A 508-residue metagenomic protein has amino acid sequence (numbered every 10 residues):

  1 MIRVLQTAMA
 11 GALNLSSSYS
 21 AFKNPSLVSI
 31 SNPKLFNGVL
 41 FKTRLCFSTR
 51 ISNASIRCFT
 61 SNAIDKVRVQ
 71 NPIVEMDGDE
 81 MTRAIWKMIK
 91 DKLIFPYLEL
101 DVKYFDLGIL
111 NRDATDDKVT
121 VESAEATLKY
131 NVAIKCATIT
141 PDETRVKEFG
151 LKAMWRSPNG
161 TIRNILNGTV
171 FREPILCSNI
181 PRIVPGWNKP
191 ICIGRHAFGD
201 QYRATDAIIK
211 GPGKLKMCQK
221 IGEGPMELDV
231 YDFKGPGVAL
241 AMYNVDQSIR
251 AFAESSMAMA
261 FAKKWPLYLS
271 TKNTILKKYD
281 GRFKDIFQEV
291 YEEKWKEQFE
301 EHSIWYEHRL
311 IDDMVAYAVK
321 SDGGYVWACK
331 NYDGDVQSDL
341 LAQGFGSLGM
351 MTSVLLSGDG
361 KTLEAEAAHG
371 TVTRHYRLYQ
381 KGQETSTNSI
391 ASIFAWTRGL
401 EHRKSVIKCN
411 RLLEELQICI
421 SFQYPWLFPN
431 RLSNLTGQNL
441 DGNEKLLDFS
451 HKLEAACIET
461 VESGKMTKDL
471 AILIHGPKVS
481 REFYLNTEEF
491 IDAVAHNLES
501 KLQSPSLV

Functional and structural regions predicted by a protein language model:
M1-R44: N-terminal chloroplast transit peptides
F47, I51-I64, V508: N-terminal mitochondrial targeting presequences
D65-V74, M81-W86, K90-D117, A124-T127: N-terminal alpha-helical transmembrane segments of multi-pass membrane transport and channel/translocase proteins
V69-M88, K216-I311: Glycine-rich phosphate/diphosphate-binding loop of Rossmann-like nucleotide-binding domains
L98-Y104, K263-T271, W295-H308, K404-I418 (+3 more regions): Flexible, glycine/charged-enriched surface loops at secondary-structure junctions
L110-M226, V238, Y332-V336: N-terminal glycine-rich phosphate/adenylate-binding segment common to multiple enzyme folds
A197-G199, R203-A253, A260, P266 (+4 more regions): Glycine-rich phosphate/pyrophosphate-binding loop and the adjoining helix
A318-K452, A456-S463: Glycine-rich phosphate/nucleotide-binding loop
